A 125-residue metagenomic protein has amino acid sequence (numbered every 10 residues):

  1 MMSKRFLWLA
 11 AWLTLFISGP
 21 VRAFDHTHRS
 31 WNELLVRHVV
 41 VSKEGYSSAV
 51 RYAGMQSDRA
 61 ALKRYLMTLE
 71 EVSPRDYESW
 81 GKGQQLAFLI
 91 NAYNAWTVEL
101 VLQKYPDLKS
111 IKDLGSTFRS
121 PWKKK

Functional and structural regions predicted by a protein language model:
M1-L9: Bacterial N-terminal signal peptides that target proteins for export
K4, N32, N91-N94: Detector for Asparagine
W8-F16: Bacterial N-terminal signal peptides
R22-T68: N-terminal mature-domain "stem" immediately C-terminal to a signal peptide or N-terminal signal-anchor/transmembrane
R59, R64-K125: Acidic/His-rich structured neighborhood in mature extracellular/periplasmic domains
